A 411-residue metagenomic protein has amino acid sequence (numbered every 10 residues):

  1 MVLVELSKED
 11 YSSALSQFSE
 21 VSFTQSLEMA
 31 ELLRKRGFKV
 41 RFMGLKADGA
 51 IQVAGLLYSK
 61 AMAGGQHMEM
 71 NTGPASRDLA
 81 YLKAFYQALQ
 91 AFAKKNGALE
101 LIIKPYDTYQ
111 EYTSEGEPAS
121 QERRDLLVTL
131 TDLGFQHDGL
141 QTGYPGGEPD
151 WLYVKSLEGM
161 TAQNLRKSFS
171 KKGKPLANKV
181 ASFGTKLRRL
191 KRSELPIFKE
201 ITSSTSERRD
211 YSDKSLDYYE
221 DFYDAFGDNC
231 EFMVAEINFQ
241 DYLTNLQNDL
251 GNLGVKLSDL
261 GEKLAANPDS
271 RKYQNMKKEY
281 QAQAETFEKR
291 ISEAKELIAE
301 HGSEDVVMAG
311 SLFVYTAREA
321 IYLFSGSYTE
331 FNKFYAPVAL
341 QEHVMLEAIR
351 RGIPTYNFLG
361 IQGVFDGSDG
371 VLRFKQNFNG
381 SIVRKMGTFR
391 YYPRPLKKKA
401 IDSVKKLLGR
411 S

Functional and structural regions predicted by a protein language model:
L3, K39, L82, A93-K95 (+7 more regions): Low-complexity, flexible helical/coil segments
L3-G64, F135-G146, S156-F331, V364: A conserved beta-strand-loop-helix scaffold within acyl/acetyltransferase catalytic domains
E31, F42, A299, G360-S411: C-terminal catalytic domain of photolyase/cryptochrome flavoproteins, centering on the FAD-binding pocket
G64-E148, M308-G310, Y315-F378: Acyl-donor binding region in acyl/amide transferases
I102-I103, F198-I201, M233-A235, Y356-F358 (+1 more regions): A general structural signal for short secondary-structure boundary/capping elements
I103, L140, L190, L216 (+2 more regions): Residue-level detector of family-conserved "landmark" positions at structurally sensitive sites
Y112-T113, P149, K199, A225 (+2 more regions): Short Asp/Glu-rich motifs
